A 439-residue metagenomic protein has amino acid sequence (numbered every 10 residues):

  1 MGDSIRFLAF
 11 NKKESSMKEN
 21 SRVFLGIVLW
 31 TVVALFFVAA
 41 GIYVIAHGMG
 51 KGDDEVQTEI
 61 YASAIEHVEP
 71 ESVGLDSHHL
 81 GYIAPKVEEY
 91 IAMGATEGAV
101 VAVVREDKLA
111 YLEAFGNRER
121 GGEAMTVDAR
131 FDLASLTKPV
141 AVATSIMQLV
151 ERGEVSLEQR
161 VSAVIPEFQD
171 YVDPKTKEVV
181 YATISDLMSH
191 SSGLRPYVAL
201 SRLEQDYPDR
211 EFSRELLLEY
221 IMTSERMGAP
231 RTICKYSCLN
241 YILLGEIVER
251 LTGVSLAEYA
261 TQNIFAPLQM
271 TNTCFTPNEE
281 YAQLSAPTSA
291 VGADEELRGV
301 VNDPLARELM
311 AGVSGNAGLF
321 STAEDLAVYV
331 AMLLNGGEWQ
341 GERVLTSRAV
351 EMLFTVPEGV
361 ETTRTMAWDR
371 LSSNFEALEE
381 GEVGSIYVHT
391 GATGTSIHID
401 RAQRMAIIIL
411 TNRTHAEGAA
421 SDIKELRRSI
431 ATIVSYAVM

Functional and structural regions predicted by a protein language model:
K18-A34: N-terminal Sec-pathway targeting helices
G41, T390-M439: Structured C-terminal helix/loop/strand segments within mature extracytoplasmic catalytic/sensor domains
A46-A64: Ser/Thr/Pro/Gly-rich low-complexity linker/stalk segments immediately outside membranes or between
V56, N335, R348-A349, G359 (+2 more regions): Short, gly/Ser/Thr-rich active-site loops of penicillin-recognizing serine hydrolases
E69-L133, E154, D170-Y171, M222-T223: Short, conserved catalytic-motif segment at the N-terminal edge
G81-E88, V101, D107, R130-R160 (+3 more regions): Active-site SXXK
S156-D173, A266-L268: Short, glycine/proline-biased beta-turn/loop segments that scaffold the active-site neighborhood
V172-I386: Short, surface-exposed loop or secondary-structure junction motifs that flank catalytic or metal-binding residues
